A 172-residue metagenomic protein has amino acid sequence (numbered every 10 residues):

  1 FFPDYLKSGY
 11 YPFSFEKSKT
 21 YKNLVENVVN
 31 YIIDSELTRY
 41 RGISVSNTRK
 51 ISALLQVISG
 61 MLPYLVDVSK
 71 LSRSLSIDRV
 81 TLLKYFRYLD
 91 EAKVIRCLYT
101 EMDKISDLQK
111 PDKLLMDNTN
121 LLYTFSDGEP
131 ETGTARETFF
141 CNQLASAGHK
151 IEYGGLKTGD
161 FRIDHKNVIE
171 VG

Functional and structural regions predicted by a protein language model:
F1-Y10: Amphipathic alpha-helical segments of the small helical/lid subdomains adjacent to P-loop NTPase cores
F15-H165: Accessory nucleic acid-recognition modules appended to NTPase machines
D164-G172: Active-site ExK catalytic segment of metal-dependent nucleases
